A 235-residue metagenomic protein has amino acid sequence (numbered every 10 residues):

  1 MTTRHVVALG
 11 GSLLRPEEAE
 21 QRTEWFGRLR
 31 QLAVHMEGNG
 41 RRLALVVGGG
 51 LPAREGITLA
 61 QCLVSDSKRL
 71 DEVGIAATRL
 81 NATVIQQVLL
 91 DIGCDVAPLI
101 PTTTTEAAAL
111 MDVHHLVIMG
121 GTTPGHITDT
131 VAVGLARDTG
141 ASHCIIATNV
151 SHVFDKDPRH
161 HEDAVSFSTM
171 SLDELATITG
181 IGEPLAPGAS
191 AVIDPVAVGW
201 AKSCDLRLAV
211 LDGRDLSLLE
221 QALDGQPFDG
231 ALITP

Functional and structural regions predicted by a protein language model:
M1-P235: C-terminal catalytic "cap/lid" subdomain
